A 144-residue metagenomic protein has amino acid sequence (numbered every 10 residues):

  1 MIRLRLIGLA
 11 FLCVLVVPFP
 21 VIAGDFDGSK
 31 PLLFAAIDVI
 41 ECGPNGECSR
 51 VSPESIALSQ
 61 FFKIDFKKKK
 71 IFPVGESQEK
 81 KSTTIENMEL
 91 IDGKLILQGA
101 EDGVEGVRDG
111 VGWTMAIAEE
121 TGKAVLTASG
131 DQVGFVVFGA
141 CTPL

Functional and structural regions predicted by a protein language model:
M1-L6: Positively charged n-region of N-terminal signal peptides that target proteins for export
I7-P18: Bacterial N-terminal signal peptides
F19-A23: Sec/Tat signal peptide C-region and signal peptidase I cleavage site
G28-K70, R108-D109: Short, solvent-exposed loop/hinge segments that bridge or flank secondary-structure elements
I64-K70, I91-K94, T114-A124, P143: Short, solvent-exposed coil/turn segments at beta-strand boundaries
K67-D109: Contiguous, well-ordered beta-strand patches that form the walls/edges of small beta-barrel/beta-sandwich domains
A116, A124-F135: Short, exposed beta-strand-loop hairpins at the edges of beta-sheets in extracellular/periplasmic proteins
Q132-L144: C-terminal partner/receptor-binding element of secreted or periplasmic proteins
